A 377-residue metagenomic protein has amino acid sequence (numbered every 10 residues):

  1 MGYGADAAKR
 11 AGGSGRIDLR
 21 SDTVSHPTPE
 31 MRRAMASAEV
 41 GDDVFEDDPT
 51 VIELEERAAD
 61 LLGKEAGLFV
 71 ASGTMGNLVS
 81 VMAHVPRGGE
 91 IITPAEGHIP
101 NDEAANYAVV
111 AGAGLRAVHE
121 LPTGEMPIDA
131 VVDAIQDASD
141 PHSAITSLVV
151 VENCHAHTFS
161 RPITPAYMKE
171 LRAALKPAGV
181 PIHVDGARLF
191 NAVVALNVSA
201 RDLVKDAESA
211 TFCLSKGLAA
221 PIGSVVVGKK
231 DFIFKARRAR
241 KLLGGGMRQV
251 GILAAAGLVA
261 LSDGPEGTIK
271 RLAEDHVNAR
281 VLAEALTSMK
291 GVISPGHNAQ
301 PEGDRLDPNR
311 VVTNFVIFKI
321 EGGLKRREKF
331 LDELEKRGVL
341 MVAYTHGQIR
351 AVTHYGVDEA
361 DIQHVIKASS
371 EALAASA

Functional and structural regions predicted by a protein language model:
G2-A377: Conserved PLP-enzyme active-site core in the AAT-like
